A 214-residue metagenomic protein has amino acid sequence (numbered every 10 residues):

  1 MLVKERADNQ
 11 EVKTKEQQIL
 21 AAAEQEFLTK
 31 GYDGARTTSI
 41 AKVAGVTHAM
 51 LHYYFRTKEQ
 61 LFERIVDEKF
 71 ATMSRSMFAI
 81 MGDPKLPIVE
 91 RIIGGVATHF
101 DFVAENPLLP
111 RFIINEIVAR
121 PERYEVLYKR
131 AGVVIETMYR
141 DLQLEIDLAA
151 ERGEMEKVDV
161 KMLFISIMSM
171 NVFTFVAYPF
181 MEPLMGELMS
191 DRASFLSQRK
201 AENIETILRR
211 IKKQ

Functional and structural regions predicted by a protein language model:
M1-K4, T98-D101, E105, E136-R152 (+2 more regions): C-terminal peripheral helix-coil segments that are non-catalytic and often amphipathic
M1-T14, A21: N-terminal intrinsically disordered/low-complexity leader segments
K15-E24, I40, I65-K69, M73 (+1 more regions): Generic hydrophobic, amphipathic alpha-helix propensity
Q18, E26-Q60, R64-I65: Helix-turn-helix
T29-D33, P84, N106, R152: Short coil/turn segments at alpha/beta junctions that flank glycine-rich nucleotide-binding fingerprints
A79-R111, Y139, V160-I167, S197 (+1 more regions): Hydrophobic alpha-helical connector segments
E105-K129, Y178-G186: Amphipathic alpha-helical segments used for helix-helix packing
L127-V134, A150-S166: All-alpha amphipathic helical-bundle segments outside canonical DNA-binding/catalytic cores that form hydrophobic
